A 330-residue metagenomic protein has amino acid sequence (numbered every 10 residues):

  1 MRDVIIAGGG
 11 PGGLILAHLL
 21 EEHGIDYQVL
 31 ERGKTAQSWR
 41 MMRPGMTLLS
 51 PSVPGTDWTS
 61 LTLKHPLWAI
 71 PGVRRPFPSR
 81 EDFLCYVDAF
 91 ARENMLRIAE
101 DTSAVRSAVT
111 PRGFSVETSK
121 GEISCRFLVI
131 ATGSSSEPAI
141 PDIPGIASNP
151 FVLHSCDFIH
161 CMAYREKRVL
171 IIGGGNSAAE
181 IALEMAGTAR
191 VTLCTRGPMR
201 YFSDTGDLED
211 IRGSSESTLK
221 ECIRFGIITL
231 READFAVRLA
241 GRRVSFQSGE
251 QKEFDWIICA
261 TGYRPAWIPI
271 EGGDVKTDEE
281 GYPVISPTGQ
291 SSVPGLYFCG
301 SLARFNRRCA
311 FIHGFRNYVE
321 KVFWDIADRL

Functional and structural regions predicted by a protein language model:
M1-G9, I15-A36, P76-L330: Flavin (primarily FAD) cofactor-binding/catalytic cores of flavoenzymes
I15, L19-I25, V29-L63: N-terminal FAD cofactor-binding segment of flavoenzymes
R43-A69, L208-R231: N-terminal glycine-rich dinucleotide-binding loop that anchors FAD/FMN and/or NAD(P) in oxidoreductases
T56-D88: Conserved N-terminal/central alpha/beta ligand/cofactor-binding core
